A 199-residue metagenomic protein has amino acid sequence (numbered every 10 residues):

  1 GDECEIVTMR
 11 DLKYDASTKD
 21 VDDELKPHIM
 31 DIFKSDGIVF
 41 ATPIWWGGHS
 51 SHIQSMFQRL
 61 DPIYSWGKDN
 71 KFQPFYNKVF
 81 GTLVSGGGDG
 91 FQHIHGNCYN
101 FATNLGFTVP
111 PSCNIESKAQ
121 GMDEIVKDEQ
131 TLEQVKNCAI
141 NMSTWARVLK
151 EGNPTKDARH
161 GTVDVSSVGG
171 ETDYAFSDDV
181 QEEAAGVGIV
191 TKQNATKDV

Functional and structural regions predicted by a protein language model:
G1-N70, I125-V199: N-terminal beta1-alpha1-beta2 submodule of the flavodoxin-like/Rossmannoid cofactor-binding fold
K13-D15, D89, G121: Flexible, glycine-rich phosphate/dinucleotide-binding loops and adjacent beta-alpha linkers at cofactor/substrate
N70-I115, Q130-E133: Short, glycine-/small-residue-rich phosphate/pyrophosphate-handling segment
D89-H93, S117-A119, T162-S167: Amphipathic, soluble alpha/beta structural segments
I115-I125: A short small-residue
